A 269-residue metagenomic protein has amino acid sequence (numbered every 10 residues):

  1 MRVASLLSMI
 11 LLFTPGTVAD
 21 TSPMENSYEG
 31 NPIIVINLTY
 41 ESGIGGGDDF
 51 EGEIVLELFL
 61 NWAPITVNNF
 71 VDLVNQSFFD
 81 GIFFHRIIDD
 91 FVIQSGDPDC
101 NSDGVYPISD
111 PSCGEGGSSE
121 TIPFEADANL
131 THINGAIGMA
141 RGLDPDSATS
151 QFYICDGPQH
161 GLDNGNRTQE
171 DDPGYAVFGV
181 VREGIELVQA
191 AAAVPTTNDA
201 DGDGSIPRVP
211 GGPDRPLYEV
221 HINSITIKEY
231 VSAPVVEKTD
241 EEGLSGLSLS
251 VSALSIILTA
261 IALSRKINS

Functional and structural regions predicted by a protein language model:
M1-T21, K238-S269: Secretory targeting signatures
G16-G243, I267: Cyclophilin-like peptidyl-prolyl cis-trans isomerases
